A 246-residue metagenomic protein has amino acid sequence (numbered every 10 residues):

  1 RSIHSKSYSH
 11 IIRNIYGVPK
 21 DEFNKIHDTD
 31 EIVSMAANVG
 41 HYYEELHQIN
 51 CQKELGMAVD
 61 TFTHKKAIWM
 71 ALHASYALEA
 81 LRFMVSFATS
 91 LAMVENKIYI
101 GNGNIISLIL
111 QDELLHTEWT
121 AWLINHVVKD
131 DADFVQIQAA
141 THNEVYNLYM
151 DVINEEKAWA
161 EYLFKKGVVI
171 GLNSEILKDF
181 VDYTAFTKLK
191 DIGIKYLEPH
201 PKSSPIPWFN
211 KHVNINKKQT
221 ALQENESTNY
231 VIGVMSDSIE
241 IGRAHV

Functional and structural regions predicted by a protein language model:
S2-R243: Non-heme di-metal
